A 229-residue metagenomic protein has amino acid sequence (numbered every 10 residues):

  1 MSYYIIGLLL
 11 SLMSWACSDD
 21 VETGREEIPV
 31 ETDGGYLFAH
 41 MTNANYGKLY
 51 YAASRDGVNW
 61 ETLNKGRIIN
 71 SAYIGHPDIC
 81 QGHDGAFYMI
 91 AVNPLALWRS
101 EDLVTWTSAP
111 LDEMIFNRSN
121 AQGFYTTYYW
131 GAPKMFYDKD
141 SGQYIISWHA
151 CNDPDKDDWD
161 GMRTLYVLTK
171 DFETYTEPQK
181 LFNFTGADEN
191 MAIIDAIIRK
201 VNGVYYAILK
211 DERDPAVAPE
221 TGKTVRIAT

Functional and structural regions predicted by a protein language model:
M1-G7: Sec-dependent signal peptide recognition, specifically the positively charged N-region followed immediately by
W15-C17: N-terminal Sec signal peptide cleavage junction
T23-W130, F136-D195, R199-T229: Beta-rich carbohydrate-recognition and catalytic domains
